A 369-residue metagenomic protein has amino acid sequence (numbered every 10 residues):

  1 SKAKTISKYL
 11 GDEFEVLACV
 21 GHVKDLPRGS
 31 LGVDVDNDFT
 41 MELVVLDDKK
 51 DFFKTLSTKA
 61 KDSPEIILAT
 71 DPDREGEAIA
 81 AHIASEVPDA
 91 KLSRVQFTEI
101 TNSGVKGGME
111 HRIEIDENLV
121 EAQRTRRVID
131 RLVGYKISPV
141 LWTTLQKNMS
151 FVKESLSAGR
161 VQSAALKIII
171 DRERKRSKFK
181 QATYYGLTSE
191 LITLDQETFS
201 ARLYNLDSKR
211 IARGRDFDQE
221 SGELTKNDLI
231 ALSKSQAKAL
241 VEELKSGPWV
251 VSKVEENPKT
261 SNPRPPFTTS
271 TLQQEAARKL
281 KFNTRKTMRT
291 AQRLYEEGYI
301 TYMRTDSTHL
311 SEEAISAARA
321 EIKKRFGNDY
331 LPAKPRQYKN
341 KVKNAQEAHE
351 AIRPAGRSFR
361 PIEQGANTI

Functional and structural regions predicted by a protein language model:
S1-K136, D228-A231, S235-K238: Intrinsically disordered, low-complexity regulatory segments
S7, E15, K24-D47, K153-Q292 (+3 more regions): Long, highly charged, low-complexity internal segments
Y9, K59-D62, H82-E86, G108 (+11 more regions): Generic, well-ordered alpha-helical scaffold segments in large soluble proteins
C19, A69-D71, E190, Y204 (+4 more regions): Generic beta-strand/beta-sheet core signal
K61-D62, N102-L191, E256-T260: C-terminal or mid-to-C-terminal helical accessory/interaction module adjacent to the motor/catalytic core
A78, H82, R124-R127, R160 (+6 more regions): Amphipathic alpha-helical interaction segments
T98-V105, S150, S270, T290-I300: Short, conserved phosphate-binding/catalytic loop or strand-edge motifs used in phosphoryl-/nucleotidyl-transfer
D116, L132-K136, W142, E297-I369: Extended, highly charged linker/hinge segments and catalytic-adjacent loops that couple domains and form adaptable
